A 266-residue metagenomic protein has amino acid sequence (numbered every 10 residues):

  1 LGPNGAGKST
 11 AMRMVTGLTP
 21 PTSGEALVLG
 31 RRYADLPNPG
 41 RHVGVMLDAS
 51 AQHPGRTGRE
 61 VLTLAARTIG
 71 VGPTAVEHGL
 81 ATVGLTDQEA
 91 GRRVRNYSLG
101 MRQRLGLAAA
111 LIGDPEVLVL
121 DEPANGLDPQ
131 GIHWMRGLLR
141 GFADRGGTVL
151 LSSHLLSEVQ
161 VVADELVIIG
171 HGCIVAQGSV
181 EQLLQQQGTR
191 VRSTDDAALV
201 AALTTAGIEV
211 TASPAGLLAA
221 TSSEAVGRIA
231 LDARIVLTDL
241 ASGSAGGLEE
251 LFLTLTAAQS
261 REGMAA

Functional and structural regions predicted by a protein language model:
L1-L151, L156-S157, V161-D164, I168-G170: ABC transporter nucleotide-binding domains
G17, G40, Q182-Q185, T211-A212 (+1 more regions): Short, flexible turn/loop "capping" segments at secondary-structure junctions
G30, G40, G58, H171 (+5 more regions): ATP/adenylate-binding site constellation spanning eukaryotic-like Ser/Thr protein kinases, ABC-transporter
A34, H53, V71, S157 (+4 more regions): Short alpha-helical
G79, R93, A215-G216, G243: Residue-level "edge-of-site" marker
M135-T221: ABC transporter nucleotide-binding domain
S222-A266: C-terminal coupling/interaction segments
